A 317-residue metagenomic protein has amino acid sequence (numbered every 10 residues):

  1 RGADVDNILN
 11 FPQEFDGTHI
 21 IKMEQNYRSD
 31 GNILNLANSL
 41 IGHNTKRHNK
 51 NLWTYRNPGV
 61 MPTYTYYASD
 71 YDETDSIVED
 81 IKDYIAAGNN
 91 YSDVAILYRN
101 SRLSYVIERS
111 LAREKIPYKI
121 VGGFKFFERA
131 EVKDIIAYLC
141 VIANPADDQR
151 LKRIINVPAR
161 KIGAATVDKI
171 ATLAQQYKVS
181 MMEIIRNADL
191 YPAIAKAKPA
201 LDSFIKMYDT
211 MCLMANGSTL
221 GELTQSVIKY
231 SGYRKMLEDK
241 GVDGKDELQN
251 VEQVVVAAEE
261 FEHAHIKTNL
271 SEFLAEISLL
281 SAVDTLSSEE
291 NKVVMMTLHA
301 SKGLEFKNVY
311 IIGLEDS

Functional and structural regions predicted by a protein language model:
R1, I8-L9, L34-N35, S39 (+2 more regions): Metal-dependent catalytic core segments for phosphate chemistry
R1-N10, Q25-S29, V227: Conserved helicase NTPase motor core
A3, Q25, S69, R99 (+3 more regions): Structured loop/turn residues at secondary-structure junctions
N7-N10, E73-D80, D134, Q253: Well-ordered alpha-helical segments embedded in enzymatic catalytic cores
D16-H19, E24-P117, C140-P145, C212: Helicase P-loop NTPase motor core
N90, S104-I116, R129, I136-S317: Conserved helicase C-terminal RecA-like lobe
P117-F127: A short glycine-rich beta-strand->turn/loop micro-motif centered on a GG-aromatic cluster
